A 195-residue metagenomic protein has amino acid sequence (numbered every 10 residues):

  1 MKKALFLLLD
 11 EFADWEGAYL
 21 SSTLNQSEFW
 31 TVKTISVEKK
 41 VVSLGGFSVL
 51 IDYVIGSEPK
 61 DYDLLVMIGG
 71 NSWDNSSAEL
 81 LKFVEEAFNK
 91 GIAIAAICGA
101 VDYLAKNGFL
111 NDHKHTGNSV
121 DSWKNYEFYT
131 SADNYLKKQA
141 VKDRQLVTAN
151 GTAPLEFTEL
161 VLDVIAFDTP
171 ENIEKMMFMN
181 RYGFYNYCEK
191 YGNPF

Functional and structural regions predicted by a protein language model:
K3-L7, E11-F12, A18-S22, Q26-E38 (+2 more regions): Active-site-adjacent pocket-lining segments in enzyme domains
L44-D52: Short gly/ser/thr-rich secondary-structure transition/capping motifs
